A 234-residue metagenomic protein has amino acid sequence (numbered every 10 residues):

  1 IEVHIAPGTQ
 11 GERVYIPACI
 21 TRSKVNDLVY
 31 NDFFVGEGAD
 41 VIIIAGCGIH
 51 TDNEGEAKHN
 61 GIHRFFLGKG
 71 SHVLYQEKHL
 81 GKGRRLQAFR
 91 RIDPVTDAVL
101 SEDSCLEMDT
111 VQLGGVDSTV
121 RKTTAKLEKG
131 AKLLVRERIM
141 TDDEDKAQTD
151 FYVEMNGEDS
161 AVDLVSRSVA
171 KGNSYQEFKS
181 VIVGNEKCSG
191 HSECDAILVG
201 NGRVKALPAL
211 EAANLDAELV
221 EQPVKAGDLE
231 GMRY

Functional and structural regions predicted by a protein language model:
I1-Y234: Conserved beta-strand/loop scaffold segments within soluble protein domains that form the structured core and edges
